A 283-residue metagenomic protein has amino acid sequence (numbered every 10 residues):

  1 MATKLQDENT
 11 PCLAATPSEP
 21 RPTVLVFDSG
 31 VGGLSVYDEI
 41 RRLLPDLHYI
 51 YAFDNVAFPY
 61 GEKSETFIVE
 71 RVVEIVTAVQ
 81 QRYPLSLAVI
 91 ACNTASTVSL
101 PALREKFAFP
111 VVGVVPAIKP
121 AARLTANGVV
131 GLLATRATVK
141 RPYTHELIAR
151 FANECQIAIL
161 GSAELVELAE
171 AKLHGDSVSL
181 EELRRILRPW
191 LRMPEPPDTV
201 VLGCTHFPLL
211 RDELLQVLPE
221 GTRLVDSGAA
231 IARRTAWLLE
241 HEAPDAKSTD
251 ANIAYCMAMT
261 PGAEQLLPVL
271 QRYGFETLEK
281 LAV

Functional and structural regions predicted by a protein language model:
A2-V283: Non-catalytic structural scaffold of enzyme domains
